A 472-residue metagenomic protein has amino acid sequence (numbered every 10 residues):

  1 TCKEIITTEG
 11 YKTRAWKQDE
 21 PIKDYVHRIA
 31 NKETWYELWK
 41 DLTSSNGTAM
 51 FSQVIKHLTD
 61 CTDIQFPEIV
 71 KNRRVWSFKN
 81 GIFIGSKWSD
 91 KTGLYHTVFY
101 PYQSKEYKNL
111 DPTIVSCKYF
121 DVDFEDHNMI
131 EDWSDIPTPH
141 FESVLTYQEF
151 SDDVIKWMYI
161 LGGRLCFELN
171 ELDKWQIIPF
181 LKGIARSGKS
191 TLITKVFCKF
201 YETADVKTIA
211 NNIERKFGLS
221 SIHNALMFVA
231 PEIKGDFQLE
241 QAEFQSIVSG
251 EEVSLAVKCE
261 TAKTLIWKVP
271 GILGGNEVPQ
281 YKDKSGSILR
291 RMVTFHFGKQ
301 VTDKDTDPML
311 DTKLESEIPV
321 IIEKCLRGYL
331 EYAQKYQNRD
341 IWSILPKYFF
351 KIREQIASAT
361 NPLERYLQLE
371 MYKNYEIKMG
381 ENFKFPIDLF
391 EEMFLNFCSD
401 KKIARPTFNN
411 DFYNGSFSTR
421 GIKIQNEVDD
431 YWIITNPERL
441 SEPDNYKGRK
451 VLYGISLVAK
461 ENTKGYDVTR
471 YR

Functional and structural regions predicted by a protein language model:
T1-T13, K17-P21, F83-N224, V293-F295 (+4 more regions): P-loop NTPase catalytic core of nucleic-acid-dependent motor ATPases
I5-T7, P112, P137-F141, D173-W175 (+6 more regions): Short acidic (Asp/Glu) and glycine-rich catalytic loops that position anionic groups and cofactors
T7-S44: Short, small/acidic-rich helices and loops at N termini and domain boundaries of DNA replication/processing enzymes
K40-K87: Extended, Lys/Arg-enriched charged tracts that mediate electrostatic binding to polyanionic substrates
T48, D63-N72, Y201, T208-K216 (+7 more regions): Positively charged interface segments
K71-R74, F78-I82, S86, L94 (+1 more regions): Catalytic nucleotidyl-transfer cores of nucleotide-processing enzymes
A225-G250, K263, Y281-I288: Conserved AAA+/SF3 P-loop NTPase catalytic/coupling segment centered on the Walker-B
E315-P362: Phosphate-handling catalytic cores of nucleic-acid transaction enzymes
